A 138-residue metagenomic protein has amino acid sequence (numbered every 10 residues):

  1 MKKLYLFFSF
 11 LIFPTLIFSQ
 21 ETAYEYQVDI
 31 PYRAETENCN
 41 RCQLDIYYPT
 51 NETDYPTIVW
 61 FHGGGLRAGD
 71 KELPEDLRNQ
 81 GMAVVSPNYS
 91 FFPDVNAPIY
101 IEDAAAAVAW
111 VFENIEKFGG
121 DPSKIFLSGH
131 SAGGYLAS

Functional and structural regions predicted by a protein language model:
M1-A23: Bacterial Sec-dependent N-terminal signal peptides
Q20-T53: N-terminal cap/lid segment of alpha/beta-hydrolase-fold proteins
D54-G63: Short beta-strand element of the alpha/beta-hydrolase
G64, N88-F92: Short beta-to-alpha linker loops that shape the active-site pocket of alpha/beta-hydrolase fold enzymes
D70-P87: Short amphipathic alpha-helix adjacent to the substrate-entry channel of hydrolases
N96-E116: Alpha/beta-hydrolase active-site loop
F112-H130: Gly/Ser-rich "nucleophile elbow"/oxyanion-hole loop immediately N-terminal to the catalytic nucleophile in hydrolases
G129-S138: Glycine-rich nucleophile elbow surrounding the catalytic serine of serine-hydrolase chemistry
